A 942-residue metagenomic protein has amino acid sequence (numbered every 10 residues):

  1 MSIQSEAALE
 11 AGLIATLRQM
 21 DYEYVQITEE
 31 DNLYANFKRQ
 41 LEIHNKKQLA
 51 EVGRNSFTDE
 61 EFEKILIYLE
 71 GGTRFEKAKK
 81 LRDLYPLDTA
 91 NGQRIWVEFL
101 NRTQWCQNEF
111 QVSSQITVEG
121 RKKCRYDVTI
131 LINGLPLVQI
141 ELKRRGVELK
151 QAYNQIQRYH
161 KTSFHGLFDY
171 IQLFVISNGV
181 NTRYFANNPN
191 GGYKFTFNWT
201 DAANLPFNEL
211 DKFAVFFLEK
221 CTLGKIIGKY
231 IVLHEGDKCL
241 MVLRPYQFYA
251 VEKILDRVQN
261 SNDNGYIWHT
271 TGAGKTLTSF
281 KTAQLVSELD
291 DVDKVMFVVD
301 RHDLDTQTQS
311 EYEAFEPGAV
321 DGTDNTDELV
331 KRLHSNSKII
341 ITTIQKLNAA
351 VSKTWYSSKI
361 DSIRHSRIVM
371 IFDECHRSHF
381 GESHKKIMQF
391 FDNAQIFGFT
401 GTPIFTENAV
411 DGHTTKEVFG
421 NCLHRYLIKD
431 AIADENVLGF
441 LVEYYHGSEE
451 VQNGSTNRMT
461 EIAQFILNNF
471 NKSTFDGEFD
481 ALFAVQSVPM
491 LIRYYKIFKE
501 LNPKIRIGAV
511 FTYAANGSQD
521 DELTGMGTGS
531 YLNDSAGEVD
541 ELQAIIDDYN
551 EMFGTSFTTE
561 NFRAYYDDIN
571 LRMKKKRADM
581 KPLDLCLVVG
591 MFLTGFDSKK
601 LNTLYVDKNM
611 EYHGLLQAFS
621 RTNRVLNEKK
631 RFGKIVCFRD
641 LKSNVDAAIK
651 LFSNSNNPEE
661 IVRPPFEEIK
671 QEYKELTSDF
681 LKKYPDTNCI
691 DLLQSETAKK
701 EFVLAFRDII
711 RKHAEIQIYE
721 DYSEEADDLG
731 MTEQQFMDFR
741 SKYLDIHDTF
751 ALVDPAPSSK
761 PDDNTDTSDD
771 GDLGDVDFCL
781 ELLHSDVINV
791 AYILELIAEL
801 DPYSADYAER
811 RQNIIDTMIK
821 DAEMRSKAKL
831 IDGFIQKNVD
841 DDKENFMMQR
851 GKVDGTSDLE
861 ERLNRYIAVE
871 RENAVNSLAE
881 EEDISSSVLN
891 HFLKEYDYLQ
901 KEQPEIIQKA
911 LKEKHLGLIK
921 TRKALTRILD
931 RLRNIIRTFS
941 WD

Functional and structural regions predicted by a protein language model:
S2-K294, D303-A319, S335-I339, Q345 (+1 more regions): ATP-dependent helicase/translocase motor core
A15, A50, F57-T58, D263 (+7 more regions): Catalytic cores and motor modules of nucleic-acid processing enzymes
V25-I27, Y266, K294-M296, Q309 (+2 more regions): Conserved RecA-like helicase motor-core motifs
I132, Q259-D263, L333-S337, S352-I368 (+3 more regions): Short basic/glycine-enriched coil/helix segment immediately N-terminal to the Walker B
L149, N187, T196, Q345-V451 (+3 more regions): Signature of the SF2 helicase/ATPase Hel1-core->accessory helical subdomain module
W268-T270, D293-R301, F479-S487: Conserved RecA-like ASCE P-loop NTPase motor core of nucleic-acid helicases/translocases
N336-A350, D579-T594: Conserved two-lobed SF2 helicase motor
K338, N453-V588: Conserved C-terminal RecA-like helicase domain
